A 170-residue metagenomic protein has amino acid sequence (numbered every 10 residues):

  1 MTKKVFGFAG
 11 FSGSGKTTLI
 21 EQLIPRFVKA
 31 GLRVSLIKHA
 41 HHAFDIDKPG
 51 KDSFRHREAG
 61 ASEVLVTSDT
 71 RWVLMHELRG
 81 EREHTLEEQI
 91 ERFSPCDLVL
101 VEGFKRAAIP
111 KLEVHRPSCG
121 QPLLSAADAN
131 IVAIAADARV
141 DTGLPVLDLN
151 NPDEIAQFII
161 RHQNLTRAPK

Functional and structural regions predicted by a protein language model:
V5: Walker A (P-loop) ATP-phosphate-binding motif of ABC ATPase nucleotide-binding domains
F8: Hydrophobic anchor at the beta1->P-loop junction of P-loop NTPases
F11: P-loop (Walker A) phosphate-binding loop of NTP-binding proteins
K16: Conserved lysine of the Walker
L19-I20: Post-Walker A alpha-helix
I24-H84: N-terminal phosphate/diphosphate-binding loop that engages ATP/GTP or pyrophosphate donors across diverse enzyme folds
E77-R106: Phosphate-binding/switch loop-helix module in NTP-utilizing enzymes
L98-R167: Phosphate/Mg2+-binding loops and adjacent switch elements in nucleotide/diphosphate-handling enzyme cores
